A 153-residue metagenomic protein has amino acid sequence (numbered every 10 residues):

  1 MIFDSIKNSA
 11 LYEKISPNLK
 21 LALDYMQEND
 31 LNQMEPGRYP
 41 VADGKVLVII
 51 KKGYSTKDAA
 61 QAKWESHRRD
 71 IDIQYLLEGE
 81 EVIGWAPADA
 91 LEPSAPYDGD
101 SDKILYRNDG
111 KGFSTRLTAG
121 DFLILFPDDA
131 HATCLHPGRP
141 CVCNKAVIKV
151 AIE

Functional and structural regions predicted by a protein language model:
M1-P36, P40-K45, A119-D121: Surface/interface-facing alpha-helical segments and adjacent flexible terminal/loop regions used for partner/assembly
P36-D58, R69-E78, W85: A short glycine-rich, His/Asp/Glu-containing loop-to-beta-strand
D43, A60-I71, A90-P96, G110 (+1 more regions): A short beta-loop-beta micro-motif enriched in histidine and acidic residues
K51-R68, G99-K111, A132: Short acidic (Asp/Glu) patches
D58-H67, Q74, W85-A86, T115 (+1 more regions): Short histidine-centered beta-strand/loop micro-motifs that create catalytic or ligand/metal-coordination sites
R69-I71, Y75-E81, D89-A90, D98-I104: Glycine- and acidic-residue-biased ligand/ion/polar-headgroup-sensing regions
R116-L135: Conserved metal-binding segment of the jelly-roll/cupin
F122-I124, P140-E153: A short hydrophobic beta-strand segment most commonly corresponding to one strand of the jelly-roll/cupin
